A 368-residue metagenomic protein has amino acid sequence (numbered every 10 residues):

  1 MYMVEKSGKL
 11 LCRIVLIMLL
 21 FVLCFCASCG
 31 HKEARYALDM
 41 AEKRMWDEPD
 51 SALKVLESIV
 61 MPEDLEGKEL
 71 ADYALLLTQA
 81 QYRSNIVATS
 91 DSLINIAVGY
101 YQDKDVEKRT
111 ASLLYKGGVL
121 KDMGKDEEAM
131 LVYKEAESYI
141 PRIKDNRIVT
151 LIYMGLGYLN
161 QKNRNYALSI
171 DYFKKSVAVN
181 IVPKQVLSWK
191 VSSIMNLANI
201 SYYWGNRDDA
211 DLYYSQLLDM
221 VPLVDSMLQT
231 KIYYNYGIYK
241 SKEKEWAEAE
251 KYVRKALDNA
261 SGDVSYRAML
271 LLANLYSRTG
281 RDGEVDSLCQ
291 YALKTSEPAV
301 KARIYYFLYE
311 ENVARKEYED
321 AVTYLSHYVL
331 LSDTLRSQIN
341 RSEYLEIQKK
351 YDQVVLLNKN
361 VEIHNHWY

Functional and structural regions predicted by a protein language model:
S28-Q79, R83-D91, D103, E107-K108: N-terminal leader/linker segments that initiate helical-solenoid repeat arrays
H31, E66-L70, E107, R147 (+4 more regions): Residue signature of alpha-solenoid helical repeat architecture, marking inter-repeat boundaries and helix-start
R35-W46, D50-L53, A88-D91, G283-D286 (+1 more regions): Hydrophobic positions within repeat-based interaction scaffolds
R35-Y36, D72, A111, L151 (+4 more regions): Residue register of alpha-helical TPR repeats
R44-S58, R83-I96, K125-E135, N165-K175 (+3 more regions): Helix-turn-helix repeat elements of alpha-solenoid scaffolds
E57-P62, N95-Y101, K134-P141, K174-V182 (+5 more regions): Amphipathic alpha-helical segments of tetratricopeptide repeats
